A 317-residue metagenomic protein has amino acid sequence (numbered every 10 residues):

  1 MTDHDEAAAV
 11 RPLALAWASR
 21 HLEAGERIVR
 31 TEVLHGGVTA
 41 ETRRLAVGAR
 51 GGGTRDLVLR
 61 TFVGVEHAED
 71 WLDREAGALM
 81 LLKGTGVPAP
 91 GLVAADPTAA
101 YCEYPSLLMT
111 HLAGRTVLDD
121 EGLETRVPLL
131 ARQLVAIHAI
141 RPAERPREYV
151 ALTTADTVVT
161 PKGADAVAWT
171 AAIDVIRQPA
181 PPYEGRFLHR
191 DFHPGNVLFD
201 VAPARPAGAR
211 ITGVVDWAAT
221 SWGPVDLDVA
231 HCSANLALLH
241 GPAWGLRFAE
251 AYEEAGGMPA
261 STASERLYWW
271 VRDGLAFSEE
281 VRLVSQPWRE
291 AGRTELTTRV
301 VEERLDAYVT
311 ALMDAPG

Functional and structural regions predicted by a protein language model:
E6-E26, A136-R190, P194-A209, G257 (+3 more regions): An alpha-helical support segment within catalytic cores of ATP-dependent transferases
L13, R74, L129, Q133 (+3 more regions): Charged catalytic carboxylate motif
G25, K83-G86, D96, R115-T116 (+8 more regions): A general structural signal marking secondary-structure boundaries and capping sites
G25-V33: Short secondary-structure junctions
E32-Y149, P182: ATP-binding pocket architecture of kinase catalytic cores
H35-V47, G53-T54, V58-L59, L92 (+2 more regions): Active-site acidic catalytic loop and adjacent metal/ATP-binding pocket of ATP-dependent phosphoryl transfer enzymes
L227-M258, V271-E290: Active-site activation/catalytic loop segments of kinase-like enzymes and analogous catalytic loops in related
